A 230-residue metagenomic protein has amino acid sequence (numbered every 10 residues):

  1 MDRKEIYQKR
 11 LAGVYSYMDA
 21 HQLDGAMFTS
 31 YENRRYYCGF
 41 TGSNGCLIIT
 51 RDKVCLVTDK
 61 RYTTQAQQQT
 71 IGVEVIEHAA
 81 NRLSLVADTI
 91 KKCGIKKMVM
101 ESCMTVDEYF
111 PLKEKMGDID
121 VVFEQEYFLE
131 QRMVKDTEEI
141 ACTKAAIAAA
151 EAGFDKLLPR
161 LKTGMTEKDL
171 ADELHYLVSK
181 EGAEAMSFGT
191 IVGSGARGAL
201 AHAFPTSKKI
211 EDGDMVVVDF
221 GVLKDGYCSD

Functional and structural regions predicted by a protein language model:
M1-C55, L83-A87, K91-G94, F110-D120 (+1 more regions): Terminal domain-start leader segments
M1-R3, Q68-E74, I191-G193: Short, basic, glycine/proline-bearing loop/turn elements
I6, L11, L83-M186, R197: Flexible, acidic/His-enriched mid-domain "rim/lid" segments that flank
T29-Y31, T58-K60, A80, M100-M104: Structural motif
R34-T41, G45, Q125-F128, V134 (+1 more regions): Short catalytic-site patches enriched in acidic/histidine residues that coordinate or position cofactors/metals
R51-D52, T58-Y62, Q67-G72, E211-M215 (+1 more regions): Charged, cofactor-coupling segments
T58-D88, K92: Compact, glycine/acidic-enriched structural inserts
